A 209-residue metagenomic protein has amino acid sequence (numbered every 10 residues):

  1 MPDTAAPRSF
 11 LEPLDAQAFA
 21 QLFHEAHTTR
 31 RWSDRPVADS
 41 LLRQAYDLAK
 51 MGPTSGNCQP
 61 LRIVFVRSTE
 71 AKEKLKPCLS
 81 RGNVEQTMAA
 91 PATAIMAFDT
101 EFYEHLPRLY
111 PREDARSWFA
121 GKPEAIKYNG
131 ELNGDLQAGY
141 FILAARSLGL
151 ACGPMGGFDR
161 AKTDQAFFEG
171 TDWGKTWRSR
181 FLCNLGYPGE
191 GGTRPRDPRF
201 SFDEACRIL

Functional and structural regions predicted by a protein language model:
P2-L11, F19-L22, T28-T29, F102 (+3 more regions): C-terminal helix-cap and adjacent tail motif
H24-P53: An N-terminal domain-cap segment
R31-S33, R62, A151-P154: Short catalytic-loop micro-motif centered on adjacent basic/acidic residues
D47-K50, P77-R81, F167-G170: Glycine-rich, charged/polar anion/phosphate-binding loops that engage phosphate groups from diverse ligands
A49-M51, A94, D114-A166: Small-aliphatic-rich amphipathic alpha-helix that forms the alpha element of a beta-alpha
S55-C58, Q86-M88, D172-T176, P198: Solvent-exposed alpha-helices and their adjacent loops that cap or buttress functional pockets in soluble metabolic
C58-G134: Glycine/small-residue-rich phosphate/adenosyl-binding loop
M88-A92, L150, K175-S179: Short coil/turn connectors at secondary-structure junctions
